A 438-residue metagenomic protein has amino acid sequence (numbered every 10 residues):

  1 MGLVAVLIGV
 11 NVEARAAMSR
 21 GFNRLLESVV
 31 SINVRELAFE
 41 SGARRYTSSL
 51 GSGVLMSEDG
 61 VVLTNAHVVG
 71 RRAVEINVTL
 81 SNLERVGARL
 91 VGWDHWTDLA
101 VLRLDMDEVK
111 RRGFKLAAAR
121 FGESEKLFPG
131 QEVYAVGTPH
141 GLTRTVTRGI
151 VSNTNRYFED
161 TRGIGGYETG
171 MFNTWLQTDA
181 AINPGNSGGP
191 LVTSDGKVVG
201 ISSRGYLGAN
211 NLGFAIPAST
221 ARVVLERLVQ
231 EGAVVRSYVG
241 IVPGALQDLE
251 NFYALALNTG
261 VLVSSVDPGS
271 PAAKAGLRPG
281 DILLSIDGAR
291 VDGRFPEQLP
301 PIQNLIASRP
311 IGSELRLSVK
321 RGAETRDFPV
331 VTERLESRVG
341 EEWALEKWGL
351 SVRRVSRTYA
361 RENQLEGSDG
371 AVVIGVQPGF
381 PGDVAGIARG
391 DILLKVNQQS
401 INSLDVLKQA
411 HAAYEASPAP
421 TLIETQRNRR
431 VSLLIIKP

Functional and structural regions predicted by a protein language model:
M1-G9: Bacterial N-terminal signal peptides
V10-R44, S48-S52, E58-V61, N65 (+4 more regions): N-terminal activation segment of mature serine protease catalytic domains
A17-G21, R111, A119-E123, Q131-G170 (+3 more regions): Flexible, gly/ser-rich surface segments that form the specificity/activation loops bordering the active-site cleft
R20, S48, A66, R89 (+4 more regions): C-terminal recognition in membrane/secretory proteostasis and scaffolding
S28, E40, Y46, D105-R120 (+7 more regions): Active-site region of chymotrypsin-like
I32, V74-N82, V133-G137, S313-R321 (+1 more regions): Short conserved beta-strand and strand-loop elements enriched in small hydrophobics with frequent Asp/Gly
L37-A38, L55-T145, P184, G208 (+3 more regions): Conserved active-site neighborhood of the chymotrypsin/trypsin-like protease fold
E58, W93-T97, T154-D160, L246-D248 (+2 more regions): Short, conserved beta-turn/loop elements at beta-strand boundaries and strand-helix junctions
